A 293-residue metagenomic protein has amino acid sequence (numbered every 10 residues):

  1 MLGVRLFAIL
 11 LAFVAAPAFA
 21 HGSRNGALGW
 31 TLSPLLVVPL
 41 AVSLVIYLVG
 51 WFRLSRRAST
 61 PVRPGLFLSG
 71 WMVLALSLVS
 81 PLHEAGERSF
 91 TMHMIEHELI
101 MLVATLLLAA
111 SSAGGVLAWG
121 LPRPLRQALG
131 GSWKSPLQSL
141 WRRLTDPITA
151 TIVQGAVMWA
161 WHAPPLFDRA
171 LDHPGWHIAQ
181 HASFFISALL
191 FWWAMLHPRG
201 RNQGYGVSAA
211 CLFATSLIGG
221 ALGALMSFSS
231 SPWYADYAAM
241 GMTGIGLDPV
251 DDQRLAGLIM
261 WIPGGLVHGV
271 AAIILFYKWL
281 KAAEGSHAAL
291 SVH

Functional and structural regions predicted by a protein language model:
L2-V4, A16-H293: Alpha-helical membrane segments of multi-pass proteins
L6-V14: Sec-dependent N-terminal signal peptides
